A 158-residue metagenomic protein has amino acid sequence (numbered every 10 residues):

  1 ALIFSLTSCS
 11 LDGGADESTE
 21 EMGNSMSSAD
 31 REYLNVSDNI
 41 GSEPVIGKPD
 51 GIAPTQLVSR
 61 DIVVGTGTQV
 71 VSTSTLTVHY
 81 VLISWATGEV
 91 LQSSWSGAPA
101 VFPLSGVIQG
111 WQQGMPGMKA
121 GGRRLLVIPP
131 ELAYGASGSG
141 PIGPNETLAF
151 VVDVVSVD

Functional and structural regions predicted by a protein language model:
A1-D158: Cross-family detector of peptidyl-prolyl cis-trans isomerase
